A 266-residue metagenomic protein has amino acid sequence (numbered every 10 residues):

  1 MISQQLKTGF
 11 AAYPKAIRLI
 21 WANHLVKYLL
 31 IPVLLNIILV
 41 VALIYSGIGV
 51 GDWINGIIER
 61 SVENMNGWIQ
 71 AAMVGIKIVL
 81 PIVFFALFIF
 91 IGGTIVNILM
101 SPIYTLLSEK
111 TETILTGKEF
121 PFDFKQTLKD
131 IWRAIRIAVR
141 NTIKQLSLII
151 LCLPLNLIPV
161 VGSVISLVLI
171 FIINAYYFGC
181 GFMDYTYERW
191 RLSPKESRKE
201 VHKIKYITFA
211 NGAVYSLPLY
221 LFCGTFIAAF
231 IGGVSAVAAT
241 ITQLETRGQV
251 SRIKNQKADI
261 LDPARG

Functional and structural regions predicted by a protein language model:
M1-N23, Y28-P32, I37-A42, G49: Anchoring transmembrane alpha helix of integral membrane proteins
S3-P14, G56-G67, T94-A134, G181-H202 (+2 more regions): Membrane-interface segments at transmembrane-helix boundaries
A16-L34, F120-L151, G179-P218: Interfacial aromatic "cap" segments that immediately flank transmembrane helices in multipass membrane proteins
I31-G47, F84-I89, R140-L169, N211-G232: Hydrophobic alpha-helical transmembrane segments in multi-pass membrane proteins
L43-F90, L128-P154: Long, highly hydrophobic alpha-helical transmembrane signal-anchor segments
K77-E112, N156-R189, F222-V250: Selective recognition of hydrophobic, aromatic-rich stretches within alpha-helical transmembrane segments of polytopic
